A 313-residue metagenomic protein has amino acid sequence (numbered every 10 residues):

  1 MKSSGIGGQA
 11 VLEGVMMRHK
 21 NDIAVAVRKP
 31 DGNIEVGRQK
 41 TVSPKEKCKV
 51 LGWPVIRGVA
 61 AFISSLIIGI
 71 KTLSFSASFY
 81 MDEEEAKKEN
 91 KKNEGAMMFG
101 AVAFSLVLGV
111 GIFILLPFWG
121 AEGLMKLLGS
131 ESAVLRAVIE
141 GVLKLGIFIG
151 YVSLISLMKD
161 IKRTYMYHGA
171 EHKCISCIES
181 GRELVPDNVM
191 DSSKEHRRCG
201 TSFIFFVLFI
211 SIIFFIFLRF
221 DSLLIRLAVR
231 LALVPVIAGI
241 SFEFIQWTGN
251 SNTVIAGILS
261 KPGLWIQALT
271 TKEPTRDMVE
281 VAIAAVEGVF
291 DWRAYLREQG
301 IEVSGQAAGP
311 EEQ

Functional and structural regions predicted by a protein language model:
M1-S74, S78-M81: Divalent-cation
K2-V11, V15-M17, D31, K88 (+4 more regions): Polar-ligand-bearing catalytic/cofactor-coordination segments of membrane-embedded or membrane-tethered inner-membrane
D22, W53-T72, E140-Y165, I237-N250: Hydrophobic alpha-helical membrane-embedded segments
T41, K49, V59-F62, L66-E85 (+6 more regions): Multi-pass alpha-helical transmembrane bundle typical of ion/small-solute transporters and intramembrane aspartyl
C48-V59, L233, I237, T275 (+1 more regions): Short, charged, low-complexity patches
F75-F79, L106-G129, V207-L231, P235-A238 (+1 more regions): Juxtamembrane "helix exit" motif at the C-terminal ends of alpha-helical transmembrane segments in multi-pass membrane
F79, E83-L128, S132, R136-L157: Hydrophobic alpha-helical segments characteristic of transmembrane helices in integral membrane transporters
E94-G111, S193-F217: Transmembrane alpha-helical segments and their cytosolic interface motifs in multi-pass membrane proteins
